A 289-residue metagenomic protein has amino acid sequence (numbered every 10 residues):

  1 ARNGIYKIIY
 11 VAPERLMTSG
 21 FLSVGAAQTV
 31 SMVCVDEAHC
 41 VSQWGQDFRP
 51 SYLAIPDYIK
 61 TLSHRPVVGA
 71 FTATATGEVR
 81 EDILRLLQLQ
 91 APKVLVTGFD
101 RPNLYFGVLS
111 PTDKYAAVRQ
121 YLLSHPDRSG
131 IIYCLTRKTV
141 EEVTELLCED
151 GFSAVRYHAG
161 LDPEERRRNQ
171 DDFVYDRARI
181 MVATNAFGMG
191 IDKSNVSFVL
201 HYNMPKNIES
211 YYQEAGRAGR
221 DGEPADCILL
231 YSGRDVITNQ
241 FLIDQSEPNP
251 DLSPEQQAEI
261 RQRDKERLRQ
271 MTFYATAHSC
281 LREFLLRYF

Functional and structural regions predicted by a protein language model:
A1-Q256, E266: Helicase motor core with emphasis on the C-terminal RecA-like subdomain
E247-F289: C-terminal accessory/connector segments of nucleic-acid motor ATPases
